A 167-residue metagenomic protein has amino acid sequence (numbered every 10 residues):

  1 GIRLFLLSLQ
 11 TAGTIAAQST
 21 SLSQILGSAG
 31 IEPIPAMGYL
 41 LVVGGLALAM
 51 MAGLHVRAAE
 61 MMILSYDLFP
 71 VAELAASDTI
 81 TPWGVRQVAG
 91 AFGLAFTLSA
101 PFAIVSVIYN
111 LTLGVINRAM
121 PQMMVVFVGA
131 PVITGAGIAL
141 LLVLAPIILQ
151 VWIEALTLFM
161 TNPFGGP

Functional and structural regions predicted by a protein language model:
G1-P167: Hydrophobic alpha-helical segments and their helix-loop boundaries in membrane and membrane-proximal proteins
